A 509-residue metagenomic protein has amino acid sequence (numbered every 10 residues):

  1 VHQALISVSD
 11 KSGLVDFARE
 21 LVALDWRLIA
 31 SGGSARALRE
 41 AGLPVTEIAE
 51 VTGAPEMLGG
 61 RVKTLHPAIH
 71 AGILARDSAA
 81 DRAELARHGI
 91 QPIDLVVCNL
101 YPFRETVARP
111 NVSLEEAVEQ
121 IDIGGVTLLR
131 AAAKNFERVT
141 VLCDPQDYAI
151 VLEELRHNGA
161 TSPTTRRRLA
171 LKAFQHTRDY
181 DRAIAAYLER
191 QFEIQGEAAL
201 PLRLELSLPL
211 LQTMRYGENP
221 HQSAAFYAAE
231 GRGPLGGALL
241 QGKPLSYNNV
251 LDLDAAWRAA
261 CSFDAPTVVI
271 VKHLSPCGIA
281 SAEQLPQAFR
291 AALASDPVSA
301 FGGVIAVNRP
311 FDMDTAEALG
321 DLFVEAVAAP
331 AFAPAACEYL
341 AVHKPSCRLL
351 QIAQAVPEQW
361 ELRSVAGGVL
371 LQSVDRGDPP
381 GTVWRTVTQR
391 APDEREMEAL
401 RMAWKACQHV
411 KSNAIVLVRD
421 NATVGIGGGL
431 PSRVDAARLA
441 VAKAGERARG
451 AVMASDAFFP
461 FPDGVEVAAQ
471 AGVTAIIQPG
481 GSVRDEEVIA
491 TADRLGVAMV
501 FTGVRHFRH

Functional and structural regions predicted by a protein language model:
V1-I6, L95-C98, D181-R182, R190-H509: ATP-dependent carboxylate/acyl-activation modules
V1-V51: N-terminal glycine-/serine-/threonine-rich phosphate-binding loop
L28, V45, V139-V141, L349 (+2 more regions): Hydrophobic beta-strand scaffold residues
G33-F103: Glycine-rich nucleotide/cofactor/substrate-binding loop typically near the N-terminus or early in the first domain
H70-A71, A108-I123, F136-L142, E154-K172 (+4 more regions): Flexible, glycine/proline-enriched loop segments at strand-loop-helix junctions that form or flank small-ligand binding
D77-A133, W384-E394: Active-site/ligand-binding-proximal alpha/beta "capping" segment
P102, N135-Y148: Mobile "lid/hinge" segments at catalytic clefts and subdomain interfaces of large enzymes
Q146, I150-L204: Non-catalytic interaction/clamp surfaces of large macromolecular machines
